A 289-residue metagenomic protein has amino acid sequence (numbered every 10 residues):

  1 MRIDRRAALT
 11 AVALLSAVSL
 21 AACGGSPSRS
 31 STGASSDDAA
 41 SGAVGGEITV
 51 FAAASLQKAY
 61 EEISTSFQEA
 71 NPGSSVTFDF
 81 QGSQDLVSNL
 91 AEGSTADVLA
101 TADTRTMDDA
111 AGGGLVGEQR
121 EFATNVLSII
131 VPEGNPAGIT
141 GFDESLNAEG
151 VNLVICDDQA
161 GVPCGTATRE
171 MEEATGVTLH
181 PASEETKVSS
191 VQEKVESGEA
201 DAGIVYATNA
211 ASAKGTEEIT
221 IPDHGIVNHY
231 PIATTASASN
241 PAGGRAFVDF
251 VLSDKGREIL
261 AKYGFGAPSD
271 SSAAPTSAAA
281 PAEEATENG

Functional and structural regions predicted by a protein language model:
M1-V12: Bacterial N-terminal signal peptides that target proteins for export
R2-I3, G24-L56, E61-T65, E69 (+4 more regions): Exported/periplasmic ABC-transporter solute-binding proteins
V18-A22: C-terminal motif of bacterial Sec signal peptides marking the signal peptidase cleavage site
S83-L115, A211: Pocket-flanking alpha-helical
Q119-L127: Short, glycine-/small- and polar/acidic-enriched structural segments that line small-molecule recognition paths
